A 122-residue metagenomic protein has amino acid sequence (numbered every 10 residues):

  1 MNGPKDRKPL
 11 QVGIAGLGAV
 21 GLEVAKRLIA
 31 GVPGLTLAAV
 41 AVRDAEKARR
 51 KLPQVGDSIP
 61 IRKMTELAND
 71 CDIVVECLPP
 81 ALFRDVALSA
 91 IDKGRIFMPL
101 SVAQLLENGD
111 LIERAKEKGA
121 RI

Functional and structural regions predicted by a protein language model:
M1-P9: A short, basic/flexible loop-to-alpha-helix module at the beginning of a structural domain
L17: Glycine-rich Rossmann-fold phosphate-binding loop(s) that bind the pyrophosphate of adenine dinucleotide cofactors
G21-L22, F83: N-terminal Rossmann-fold NAD(P) dinucleotide-binding loop
G31-L52: NAD(P)-binding Rossmann-fold cofactor-contacting core
M64-I73, C77-V102: Rossmann-fold NAD(P) dinucleotide-binding segment
L88, S101-R121: Rossmann-fold NAD(P)-binding glycine/threonine-rich loop
